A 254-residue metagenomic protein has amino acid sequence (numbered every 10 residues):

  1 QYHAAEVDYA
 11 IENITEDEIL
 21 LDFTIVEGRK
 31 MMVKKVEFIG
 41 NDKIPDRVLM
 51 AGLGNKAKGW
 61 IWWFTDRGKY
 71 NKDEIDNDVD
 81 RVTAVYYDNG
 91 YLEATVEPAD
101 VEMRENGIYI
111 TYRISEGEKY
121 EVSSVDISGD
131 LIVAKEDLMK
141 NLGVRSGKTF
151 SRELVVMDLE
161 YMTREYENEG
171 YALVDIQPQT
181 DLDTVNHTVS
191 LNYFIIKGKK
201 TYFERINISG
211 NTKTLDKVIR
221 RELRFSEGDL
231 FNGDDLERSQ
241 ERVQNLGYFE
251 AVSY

Functional and structural regions predicted by a protein language model:
Q1-L246, E250-Y254: Interaction-mediating elements
